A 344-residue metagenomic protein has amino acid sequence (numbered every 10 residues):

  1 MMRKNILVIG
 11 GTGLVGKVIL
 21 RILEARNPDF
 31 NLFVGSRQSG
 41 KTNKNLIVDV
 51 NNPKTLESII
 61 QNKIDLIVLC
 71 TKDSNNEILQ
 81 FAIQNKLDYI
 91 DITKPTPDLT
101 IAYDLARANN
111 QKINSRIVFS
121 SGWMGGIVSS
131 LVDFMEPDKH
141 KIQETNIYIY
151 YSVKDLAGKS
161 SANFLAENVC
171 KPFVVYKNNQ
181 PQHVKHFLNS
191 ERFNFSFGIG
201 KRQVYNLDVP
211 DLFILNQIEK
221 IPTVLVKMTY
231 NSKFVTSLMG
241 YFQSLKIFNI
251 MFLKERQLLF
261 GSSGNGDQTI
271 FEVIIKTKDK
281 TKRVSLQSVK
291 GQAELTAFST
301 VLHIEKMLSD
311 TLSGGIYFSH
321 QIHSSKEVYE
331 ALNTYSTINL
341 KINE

Functional and structural regions predicted by a protein language model:
I6-E24: N-terminal Rossmann NAD(P)H-binding glycine-rich loop of SDR-like oxidoreductase domains
I9, D138-N265, F271-V284: Active-site-lining helix/loop region of Rossmann-like oxidoreductase modules
G35-S39, V50: N-terminal Rossmann-fold cofactor-binding loop
D49-I64, S74: Conserved Rossmann-fold cofactor-binding substructure of NAD(P)-dependent oxidoreductases
D65-C70, I90-D91: N-terminal Rossmann-like NAD(P) cofactor-binding module of classical short-chain dehydrogenase/reductase
A82, K86-T100: ADP-ribose/adenylate-binding Rossmann-like module
K94-S115: Rossmann-fold NAD(P)-binding glycine/threonine-rich loop
S237-E344: C-terminal active-site/capping subdomain that shapes the small-molecule cofactor and substrate pocket of enzyme
